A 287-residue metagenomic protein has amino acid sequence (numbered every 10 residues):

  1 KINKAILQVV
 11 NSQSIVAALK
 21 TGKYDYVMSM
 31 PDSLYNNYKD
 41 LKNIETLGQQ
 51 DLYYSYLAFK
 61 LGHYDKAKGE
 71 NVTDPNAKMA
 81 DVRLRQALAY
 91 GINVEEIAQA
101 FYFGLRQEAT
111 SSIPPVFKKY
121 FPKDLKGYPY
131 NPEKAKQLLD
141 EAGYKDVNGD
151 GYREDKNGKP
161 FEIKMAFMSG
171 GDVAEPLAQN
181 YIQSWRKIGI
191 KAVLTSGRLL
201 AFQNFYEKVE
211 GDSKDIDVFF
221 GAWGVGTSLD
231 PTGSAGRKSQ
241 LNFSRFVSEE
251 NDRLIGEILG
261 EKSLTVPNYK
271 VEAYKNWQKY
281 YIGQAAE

Functional and structural regions predicted by a protein language model:
K1-F101, F117-D150, N157-Q284: Extracytoplasmic/periplasmic ligand-capture domains
G104-T110, T195: Short, glycine/acidic-rich hinge or "gate" loops at secondary-structure transitions that mediate conformational
I113-P114: Beta-propeller domains
